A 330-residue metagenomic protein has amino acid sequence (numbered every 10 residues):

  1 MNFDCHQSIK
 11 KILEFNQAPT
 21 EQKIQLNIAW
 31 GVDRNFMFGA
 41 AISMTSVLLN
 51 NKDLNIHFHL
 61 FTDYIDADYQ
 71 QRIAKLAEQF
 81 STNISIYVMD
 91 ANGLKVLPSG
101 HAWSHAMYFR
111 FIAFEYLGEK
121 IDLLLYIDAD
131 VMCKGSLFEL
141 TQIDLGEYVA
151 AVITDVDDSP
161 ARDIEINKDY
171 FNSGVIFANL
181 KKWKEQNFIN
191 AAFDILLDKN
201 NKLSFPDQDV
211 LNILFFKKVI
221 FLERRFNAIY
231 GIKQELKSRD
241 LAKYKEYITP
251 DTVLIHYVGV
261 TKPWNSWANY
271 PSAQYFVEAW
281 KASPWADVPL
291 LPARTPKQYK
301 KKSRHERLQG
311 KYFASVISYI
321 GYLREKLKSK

Functional and structural regions predicted by a protein language model:
M1-V32, K182-K330: A glycosyltransferase accessory/donor-loop signature
N27-W30, V47, H57-H59: Hydrophobic targeting segments
M37-N51: Histidine-anchored nucleotide/phosphate-binding helix
I56-Y64, V152-I153: Short internal beta-strands
D68-Y116: Active-site-proximal specificity loops/subdomain of glycosyltransferases
I86-N92, A106-D157, K168-S173, F177-K181: GT-A fold catalytic core of metal-dependent nucleotide-sugar glycosyltransferases, centered on the diacidic
L97-A106, I164-K168, L236-L241: Short, surface-exposed amphipathic charged segments that create phosphate/polyanion-binding patches used for binding
E147-K168, N269, K301-H305, L323: A short, conserved beta-to-alpha structural element at the edge of catalytic cores that scaffolds binding
